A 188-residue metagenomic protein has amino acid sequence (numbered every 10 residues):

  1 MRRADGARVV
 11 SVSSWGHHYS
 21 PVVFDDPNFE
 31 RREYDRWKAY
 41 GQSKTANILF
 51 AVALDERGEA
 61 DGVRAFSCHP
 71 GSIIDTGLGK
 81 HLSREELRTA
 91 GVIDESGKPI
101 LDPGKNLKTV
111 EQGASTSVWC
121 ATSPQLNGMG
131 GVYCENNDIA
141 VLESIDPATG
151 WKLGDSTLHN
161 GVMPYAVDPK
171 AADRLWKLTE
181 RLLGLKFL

Functional and structural regions predicted by a protein language model:
M1-D5, R57: A short helix-coil junction within the Rossmann-fold of NAD(P)-dependent oxidoreductases
V9, S14-G16, S20-L188: NAD(P)H-dependent oxidoreductase Rossmann-fold/reductase module
